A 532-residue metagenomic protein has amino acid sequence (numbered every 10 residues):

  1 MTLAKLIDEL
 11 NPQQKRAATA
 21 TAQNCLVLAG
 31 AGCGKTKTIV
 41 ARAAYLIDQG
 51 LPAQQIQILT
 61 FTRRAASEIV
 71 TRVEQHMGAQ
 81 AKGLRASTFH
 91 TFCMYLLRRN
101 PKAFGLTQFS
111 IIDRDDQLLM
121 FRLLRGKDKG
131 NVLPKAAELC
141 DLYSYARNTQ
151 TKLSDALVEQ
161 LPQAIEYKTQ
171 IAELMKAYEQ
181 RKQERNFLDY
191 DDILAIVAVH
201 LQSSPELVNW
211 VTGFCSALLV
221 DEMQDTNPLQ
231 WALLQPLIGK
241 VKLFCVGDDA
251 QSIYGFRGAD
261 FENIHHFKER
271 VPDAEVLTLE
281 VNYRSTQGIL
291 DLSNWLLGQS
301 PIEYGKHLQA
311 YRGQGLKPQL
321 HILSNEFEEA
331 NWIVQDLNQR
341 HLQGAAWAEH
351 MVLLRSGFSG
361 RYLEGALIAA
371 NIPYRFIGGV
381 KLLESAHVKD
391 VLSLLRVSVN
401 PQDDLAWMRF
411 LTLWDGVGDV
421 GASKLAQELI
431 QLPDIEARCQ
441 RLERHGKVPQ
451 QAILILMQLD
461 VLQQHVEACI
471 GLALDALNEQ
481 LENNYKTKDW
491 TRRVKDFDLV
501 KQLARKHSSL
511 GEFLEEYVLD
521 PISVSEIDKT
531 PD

Functional and structural regions predicted by a protein language model:
M1-T107, I111, N209, D291-N294: P-loop NTPase Walker
T2-I7, Y45, P228-L323: Conserved RecA-like helicase ATPase core segment that couples NTP binding/hydrolysis to strand translocation
D8-T19, Q23-V27, Q57, A65 (+4 more regions): Conserved helicase NTPase motor core
V27, A31-I39, P272-E275, E280-P373 (+1 more regions): Helicase P-loop NTPase motor core
A81-L96, D113, I372-S393: Conserved beta-strand -> loop -> alpha-helix junction used to position metal-binding or nucleic-acid-contacting
R85-Y95, L219-E222, V246, S356 (+2 more regions): Conserved helicase core region in the C-terminal RecA-like lobe
R114-K182: Coupling/switch/interface segments within P-loop NTPase motor domains and analogous charged loops in nucleic-acid
A164, L392-D532: Conserved helicase C-terminal RecA-like lobe
